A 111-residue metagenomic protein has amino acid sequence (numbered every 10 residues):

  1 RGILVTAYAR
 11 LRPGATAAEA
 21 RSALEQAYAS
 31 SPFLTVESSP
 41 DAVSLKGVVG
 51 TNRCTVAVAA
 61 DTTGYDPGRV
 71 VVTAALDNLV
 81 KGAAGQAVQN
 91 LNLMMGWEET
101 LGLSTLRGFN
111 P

Functional and structural regions predicted by a protein language model:
R1-V72: C-terminal substrate-binding/catalytic lobe of Rossmann-fold NAD(P)-dependent oxidoreductases
L4, A84, E98: Gly/Ser/Thr-rich beta-alpha loop segments that engage phosphate groups in nucleotides
T6, A23, Q86, N90-L93: Alpha-helical scaffold segments in soluble metabolic enzymes
A18, G85-Q86: Short alpha-helical basic/polar micro-motif
T63-Y65, A83, N110: A broad, structure-centric signal for solvent-exposed, well-ordered loop/edge residues that line or flank functional
L76, V88-P111: C-terminal lid/capping helical subdomain adjacent to the catalytic/cofactor pocket in oxidative enzymes
L76-G82: Glycine-rich phosphate/pyrophosphate-binding beta-alpha loops
